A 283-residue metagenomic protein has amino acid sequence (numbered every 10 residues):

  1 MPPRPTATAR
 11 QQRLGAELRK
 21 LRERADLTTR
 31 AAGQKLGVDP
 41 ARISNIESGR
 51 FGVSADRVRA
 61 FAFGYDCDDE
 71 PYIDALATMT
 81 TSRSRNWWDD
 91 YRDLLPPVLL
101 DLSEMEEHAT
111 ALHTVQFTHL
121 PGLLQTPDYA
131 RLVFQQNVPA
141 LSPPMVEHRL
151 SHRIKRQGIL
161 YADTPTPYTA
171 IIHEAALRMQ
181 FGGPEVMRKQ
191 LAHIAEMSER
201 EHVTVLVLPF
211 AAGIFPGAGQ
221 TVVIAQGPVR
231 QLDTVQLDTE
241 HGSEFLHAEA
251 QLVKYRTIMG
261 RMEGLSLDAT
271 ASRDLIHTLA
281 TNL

Functional and structural regions predicted by a protein language model:
P2-A16, K20, R24, T29-Q34 (+4 more regions): Interdomain hinge/linker segments and adjacent boundary elements that couple functional modules
L27, V38, V203: Short glycine/serine/threonine/alanine-rich loop segments
R30, A41-R42: Key DNA-contact positions within bacterial/archaeal DNA-binding proteins
R42-E47, S243-E244: A ubiquitous short alpha-helical element
I43, S82-R83, A218-G219: Short secondary-structure transition/capping segments
T164, I171, F181-L283: C-terminal regulatory/effector modules of DNA-binding transcriptional regulators
